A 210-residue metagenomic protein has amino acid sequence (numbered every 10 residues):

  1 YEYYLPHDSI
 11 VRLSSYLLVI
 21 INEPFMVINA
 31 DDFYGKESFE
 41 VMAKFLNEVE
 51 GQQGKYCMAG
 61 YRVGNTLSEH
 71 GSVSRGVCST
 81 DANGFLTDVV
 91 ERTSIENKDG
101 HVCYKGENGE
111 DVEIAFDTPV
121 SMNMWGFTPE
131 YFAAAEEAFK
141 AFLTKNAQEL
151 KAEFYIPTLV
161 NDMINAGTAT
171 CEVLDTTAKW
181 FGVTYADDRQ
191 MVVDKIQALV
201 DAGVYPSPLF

Functional and structural regions predicted by a protein language model:
Y1-N29, Y34-G35, F39, E48: Conserved N-terminal catalytic core of the sugar/cofactor nucleotidyltransferase
N22-P24, K55, A169: Short coil/turn segments at beta-strand junctions that form active-site/ligand-binding loops
K36-W125, P129: Conserved core of the sugar-phosphate nucleotidyltransferase
P119, C171-A178: Catalytic beta-strand/loop signature of glycosyltransferases that borders the donor
Y131-F132, R189: A generic structural signal for short hydrophobic patches within well-formed alpha-helices
E136-A169: A C-terminal functional module that forms or caps the active site or interfaces directly with catalytic machinery
M191, Q197-F210: Terminal low-complexity segments of carbohydrate-biosynthetic enzymes
